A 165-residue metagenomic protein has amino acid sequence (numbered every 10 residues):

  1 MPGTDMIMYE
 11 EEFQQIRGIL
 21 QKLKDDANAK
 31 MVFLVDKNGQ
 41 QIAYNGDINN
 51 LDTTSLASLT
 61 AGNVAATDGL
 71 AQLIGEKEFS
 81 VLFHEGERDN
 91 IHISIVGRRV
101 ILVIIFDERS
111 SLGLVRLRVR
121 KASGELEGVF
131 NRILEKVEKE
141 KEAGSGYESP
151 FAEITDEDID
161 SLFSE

Functional and structural regions predicted by a protein language model:
P2-A29, N38, I42-E165: Acidic, low-complexity cytosolic segments
